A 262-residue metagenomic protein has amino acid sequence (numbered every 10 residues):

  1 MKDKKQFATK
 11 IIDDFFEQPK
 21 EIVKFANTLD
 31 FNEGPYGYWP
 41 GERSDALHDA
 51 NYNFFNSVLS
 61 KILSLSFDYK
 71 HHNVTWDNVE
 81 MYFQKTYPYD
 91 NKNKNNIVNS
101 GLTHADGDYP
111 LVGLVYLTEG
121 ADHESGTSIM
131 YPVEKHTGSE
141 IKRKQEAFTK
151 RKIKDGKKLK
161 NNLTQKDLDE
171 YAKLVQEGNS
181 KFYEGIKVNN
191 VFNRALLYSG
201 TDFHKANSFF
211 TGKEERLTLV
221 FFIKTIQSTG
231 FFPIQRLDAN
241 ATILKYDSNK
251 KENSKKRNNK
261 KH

Functional and structural regions predicted by a protein language model:
M1-T103, G126-T127, V133, G138-N162: Non-heme Fe(II)/2-oxoglutarate
D90-N249: Catalytic core of non-heme Fe(II) oxygenases with the double-stranded beta-helix
Y246-H262: Short Lys/Arg-rich cationic patches that frequently serve as NLS/NoLS or arginine-rich RNA/DNA-binding motifs
